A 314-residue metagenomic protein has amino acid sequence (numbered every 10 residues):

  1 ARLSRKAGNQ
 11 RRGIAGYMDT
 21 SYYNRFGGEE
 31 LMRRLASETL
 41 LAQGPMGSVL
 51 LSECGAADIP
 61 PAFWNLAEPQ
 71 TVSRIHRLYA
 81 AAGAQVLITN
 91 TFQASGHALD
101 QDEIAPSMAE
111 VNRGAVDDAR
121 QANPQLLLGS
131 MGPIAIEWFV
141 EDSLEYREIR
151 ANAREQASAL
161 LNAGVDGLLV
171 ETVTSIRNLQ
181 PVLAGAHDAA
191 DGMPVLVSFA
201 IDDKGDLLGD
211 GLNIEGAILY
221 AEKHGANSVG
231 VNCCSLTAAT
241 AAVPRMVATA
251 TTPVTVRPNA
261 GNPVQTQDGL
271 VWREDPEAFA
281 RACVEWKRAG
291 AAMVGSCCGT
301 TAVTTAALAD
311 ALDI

Functional and structural regions predicted by a protein language model:
A1-Y22: N-terminal amphipathic/basic-hydrophobic helices that include classical n-h-c signal peptides and signal-anchor
G16-I314: Domain-level signal for soluble alpha/beta catalytic cores
